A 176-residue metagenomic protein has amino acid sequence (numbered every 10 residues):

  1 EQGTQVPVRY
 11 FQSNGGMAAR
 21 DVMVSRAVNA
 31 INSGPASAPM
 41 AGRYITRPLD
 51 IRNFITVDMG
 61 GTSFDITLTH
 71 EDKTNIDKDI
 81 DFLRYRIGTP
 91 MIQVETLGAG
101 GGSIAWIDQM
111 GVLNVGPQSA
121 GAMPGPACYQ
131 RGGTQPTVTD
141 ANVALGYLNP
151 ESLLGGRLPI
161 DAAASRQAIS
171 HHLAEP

Functional and structural regions predicted by a protein language model:
E1-P176: N-terminally biased helix-coil "hinge/interface" segments that flank
